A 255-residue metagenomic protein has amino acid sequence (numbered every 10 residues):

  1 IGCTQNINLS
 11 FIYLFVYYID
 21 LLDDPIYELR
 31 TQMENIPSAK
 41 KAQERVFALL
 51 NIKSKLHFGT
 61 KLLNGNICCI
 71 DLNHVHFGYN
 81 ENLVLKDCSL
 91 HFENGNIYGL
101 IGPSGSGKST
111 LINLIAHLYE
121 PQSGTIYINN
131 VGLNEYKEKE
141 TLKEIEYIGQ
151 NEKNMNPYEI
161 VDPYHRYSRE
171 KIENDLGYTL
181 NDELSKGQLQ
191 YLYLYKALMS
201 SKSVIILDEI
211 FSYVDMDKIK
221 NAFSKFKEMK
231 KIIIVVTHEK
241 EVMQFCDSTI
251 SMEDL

Functional and structural regions predicted by a protein language model:
L21-L49: Cytosolic ends of transmembrane helices, especially the final helix of ABC transmembrane type-1 domains
L50-G99, G132: Primarily ABC-family ATPase nucleotide-binding module
G99, Q190-A197: ABC ATPase nucleotide-binding domain "signature" region
I101-P103: The feature captures the beta-strand-to-loop junction immediately N-terminal to the Walker
A116: Helix-to-loop junction immediately C-terminal to a conserved catalytic motif
G124-G132, T141: Conserved ABC transporter NBD signature motif
L180, E209-I210, V214-D215: Walker B catalytic motif
M199-S203: A short, proline-enriched helix->beta-strand linker immediately N-terminal to the Walker B motif in ABC-type P-loop
